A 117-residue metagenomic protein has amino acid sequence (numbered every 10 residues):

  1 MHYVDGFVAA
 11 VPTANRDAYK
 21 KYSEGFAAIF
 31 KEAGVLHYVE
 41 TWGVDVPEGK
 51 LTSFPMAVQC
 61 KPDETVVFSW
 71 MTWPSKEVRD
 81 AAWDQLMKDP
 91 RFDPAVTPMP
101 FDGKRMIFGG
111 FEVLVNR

Functional and structural regions predicted by a protein language model:
M1-G25: Long, hydrophobic N-terminal alpha-helical segment
V4-V11, G49-L86: Short, well-ordered beta-strand segments in beta-rich or mixed alpha/beta enzyme and ligand-binding folds
D5, A9, K21, E40 (+4 more regions): Intrinsically disordered, low-complexity regions enriched in small/polar residues
A18-K31, V66-M71: Generic detector of contiguous secondary-structure segments
K20-F26, A82-P90: Short amphipathic alpha-helices in soluble, non-transmembrane regions that often serve as interface/regulatory elements
K31, V35-P62, K88-R117: Glycine-rich beta-strand-turn "strand-cap" elements at beta-sheet edges
